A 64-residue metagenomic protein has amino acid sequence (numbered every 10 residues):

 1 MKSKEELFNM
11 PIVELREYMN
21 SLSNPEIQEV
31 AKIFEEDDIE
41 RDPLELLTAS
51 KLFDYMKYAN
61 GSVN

Functional and structural regions predicted by a protein language model:
M1-L7: Extended non-catalytic scaffold regions that mediate assembly and binding in large macromolecular machines
E17-N64: Acidic, low-complexity, intrinsically disordered interaction modules
